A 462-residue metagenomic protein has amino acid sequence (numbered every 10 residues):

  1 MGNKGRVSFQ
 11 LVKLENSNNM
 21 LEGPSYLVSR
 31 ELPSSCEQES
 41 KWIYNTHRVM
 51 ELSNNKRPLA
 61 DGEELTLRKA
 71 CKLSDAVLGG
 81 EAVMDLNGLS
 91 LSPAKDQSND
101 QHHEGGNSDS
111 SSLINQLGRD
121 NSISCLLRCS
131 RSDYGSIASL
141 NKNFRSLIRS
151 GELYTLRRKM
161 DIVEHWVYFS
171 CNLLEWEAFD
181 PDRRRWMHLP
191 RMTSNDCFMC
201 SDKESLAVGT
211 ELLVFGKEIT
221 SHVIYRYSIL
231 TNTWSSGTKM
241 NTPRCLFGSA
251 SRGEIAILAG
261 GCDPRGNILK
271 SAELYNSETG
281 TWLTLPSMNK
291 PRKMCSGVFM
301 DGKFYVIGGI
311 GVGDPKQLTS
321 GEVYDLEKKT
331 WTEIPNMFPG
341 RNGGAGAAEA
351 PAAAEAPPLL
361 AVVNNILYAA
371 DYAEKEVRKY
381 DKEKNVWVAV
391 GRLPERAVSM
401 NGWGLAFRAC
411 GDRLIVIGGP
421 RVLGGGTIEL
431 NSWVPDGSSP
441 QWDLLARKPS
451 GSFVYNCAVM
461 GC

Functional and structural regions predicted by a protein language model:
G2-Q116: CRL adaptor-proximal regions
L52-N54, V83, L91, S98-M187: Skp1-binding F-box subdomain of Cullin-RING ligase substrate receptors
G106-N107, L189-P190, N195-F198: Eukaryotic beta-rich interaction modules
N115-Q116, I137, T155-C171, N195-E218 (+10 more regions): Conserved short beta-strand element of beta-propeller blades
S130, P181-D182, L206-L213, I229: Short, solvent-exposed loop/edge-beta patches enriched in aromatic
W176-P181, I224-T231, K270-T279, L318-K328 (+2 more regions): Beta-propeller blade signature
R183-R191, S221, N232, A458-C462: Eukaryote-biased RCC1-like beta-propeller repeat architecture
M187-L189, S235-G237, L283-L285, T332-I334 (+2 more regions): A structural motif specific to WD40 beta-propellers
